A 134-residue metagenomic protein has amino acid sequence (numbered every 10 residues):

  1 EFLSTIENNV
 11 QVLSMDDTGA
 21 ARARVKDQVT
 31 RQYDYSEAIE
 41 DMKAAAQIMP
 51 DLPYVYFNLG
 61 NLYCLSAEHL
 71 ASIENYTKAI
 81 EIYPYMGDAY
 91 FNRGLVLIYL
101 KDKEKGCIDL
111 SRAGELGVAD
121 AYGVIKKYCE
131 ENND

Functional and structural regions predicted by a protein language model:
N9-G19, Y99, E104-D134: Terminal, low-structured helical/coil segments at or just beyond the last alpha-helical repeat
T30, F57, N61-C64, I98: Position-specific recognition of the canonical hydrophobic site in helix A of tetratricopeptide repeat
P53-Y54, G87-D88, A119-Y122: Helix-start (N-cap) detector for alpha-helical repeat units in TPR-like alpha-solenoids, especially tetratricopeptide
